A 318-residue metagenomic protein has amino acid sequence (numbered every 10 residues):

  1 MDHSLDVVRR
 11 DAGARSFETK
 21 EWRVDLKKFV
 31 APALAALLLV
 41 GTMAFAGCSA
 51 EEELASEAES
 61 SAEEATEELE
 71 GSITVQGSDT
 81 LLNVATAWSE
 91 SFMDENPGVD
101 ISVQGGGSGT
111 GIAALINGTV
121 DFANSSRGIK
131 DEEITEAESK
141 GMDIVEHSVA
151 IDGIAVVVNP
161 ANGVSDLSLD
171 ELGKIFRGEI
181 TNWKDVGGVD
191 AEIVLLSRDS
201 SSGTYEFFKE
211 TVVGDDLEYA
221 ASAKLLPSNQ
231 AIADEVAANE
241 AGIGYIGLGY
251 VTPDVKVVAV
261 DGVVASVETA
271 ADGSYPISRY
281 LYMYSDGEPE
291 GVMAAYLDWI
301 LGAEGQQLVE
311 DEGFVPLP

Functional and structural regions predicted by a protein language model:
D2-D25: Short, Lys/Arg-enriched N-terminal segments with co-localized hydrophobic residues within the first ~10-30 amino acids
D6, K27-K28, G77, V103: Residues at the start of alpha-helices and the adjacent loop-to-helix junctions
F17, L34-A35: Enrichment for repetitive, rod-forming helical segments
D25-L34: Bacterial N-terminal signal peptides that target proteins for export
A35-T42: Bacterial N-terminal signal peptides
A44-G47: C-terminal motif of bacterial Sec signal peptides marking the signal peptidase cleavage site
S49-P318: Exported/periplasmic ABC-transporter solute-binding proteins
